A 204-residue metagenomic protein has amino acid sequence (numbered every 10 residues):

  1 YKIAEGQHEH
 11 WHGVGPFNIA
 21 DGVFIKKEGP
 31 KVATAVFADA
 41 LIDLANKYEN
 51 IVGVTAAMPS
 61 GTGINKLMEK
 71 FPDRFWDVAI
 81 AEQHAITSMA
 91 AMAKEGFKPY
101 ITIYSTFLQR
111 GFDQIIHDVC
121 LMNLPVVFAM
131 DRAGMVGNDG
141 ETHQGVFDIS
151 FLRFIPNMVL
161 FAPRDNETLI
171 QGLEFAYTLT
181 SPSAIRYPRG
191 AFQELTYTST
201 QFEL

Functional and structural regions predicted by a protein language model:
Y1-Q171, F175-R186, A191-F192: Thiamine diphosphate
A191-L204: Aromatic-enriched
